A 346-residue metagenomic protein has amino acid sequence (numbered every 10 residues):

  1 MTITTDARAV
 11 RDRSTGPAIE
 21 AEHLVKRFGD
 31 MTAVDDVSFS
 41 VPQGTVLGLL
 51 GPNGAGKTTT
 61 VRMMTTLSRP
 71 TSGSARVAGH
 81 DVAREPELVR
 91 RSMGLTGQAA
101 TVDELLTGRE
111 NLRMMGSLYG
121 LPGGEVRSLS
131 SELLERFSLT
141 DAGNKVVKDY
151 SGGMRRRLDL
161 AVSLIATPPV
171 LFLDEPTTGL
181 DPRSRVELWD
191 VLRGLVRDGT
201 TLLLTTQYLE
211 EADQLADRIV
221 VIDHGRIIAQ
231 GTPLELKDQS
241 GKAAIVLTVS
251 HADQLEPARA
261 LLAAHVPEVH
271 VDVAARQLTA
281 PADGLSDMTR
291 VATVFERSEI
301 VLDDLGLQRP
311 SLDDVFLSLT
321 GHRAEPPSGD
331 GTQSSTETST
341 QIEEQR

Functional and structural regions predicted by a protein language model:
M1-V25, H322-R346: ABC-family P-loop ATPase nucleotide-binding domain
G16-A21, K26-H224, I228-A229: ABC transporter nucleotide-binding domains
H80-A83, I227, A252, D283-L285 (+1 more regions): Short, surface-exposed acidic/glycine-rich loop or hinge patches that mediate macromolecular interfaces
L173, A275-D283, Q308-L319: Short proline/glycine- and acidic-rich turn/helix-capping motifs at secondary-structure junctions
D190-A282: ABC transporter nucleotide-binding domain
H270-V273, V301-Q308: Conserved short beta-strand edge segments in small beta-sheet-based binding/regulatory domains
